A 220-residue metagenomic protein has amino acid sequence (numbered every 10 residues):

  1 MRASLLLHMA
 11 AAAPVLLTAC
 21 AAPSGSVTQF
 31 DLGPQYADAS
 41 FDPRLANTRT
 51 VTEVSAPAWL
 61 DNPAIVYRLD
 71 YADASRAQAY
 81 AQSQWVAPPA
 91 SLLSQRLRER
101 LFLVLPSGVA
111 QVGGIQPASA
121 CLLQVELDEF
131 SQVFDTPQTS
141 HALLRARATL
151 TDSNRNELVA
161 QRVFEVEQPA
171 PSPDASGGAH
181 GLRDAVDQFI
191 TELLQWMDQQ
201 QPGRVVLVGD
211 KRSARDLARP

Functional and structural regions predicted by a protein language model:
M1-C20: Sec-dependent bacterial lipoprotein signal peptides
C20-S91, Q200-P220: A structural "domain/chain start" motif
A22-A39, L103-R155, P171, R219: Surface-exposed short loop/turn segments
L45-N47, P63-I65, A81, P106 (+3 more regions): Envelope-exposed proteins and targeting segments
S75-V86, N154-Q195: Short secondary-structure boundary motifs at beta->alpha junctions and helix caps
R98-P106, Q132, L194-P202: Sec-exported extracytoplasmic/periplasmic mature domains
